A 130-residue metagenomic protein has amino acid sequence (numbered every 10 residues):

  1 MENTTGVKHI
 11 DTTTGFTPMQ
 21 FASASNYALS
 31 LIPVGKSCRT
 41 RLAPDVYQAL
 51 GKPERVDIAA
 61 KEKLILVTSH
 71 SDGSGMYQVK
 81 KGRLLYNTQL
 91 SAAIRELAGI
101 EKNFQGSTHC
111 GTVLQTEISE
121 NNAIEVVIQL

Functional and structural regions predicted by a protein language model:
M1-V34, K52-Q78, G106-L130: Long, compositionally biased stretches
S37-G51, Y86-E101: Short beta-strand-centered segments at strand-helix junctions
G75-K81, L85, G99: Short, positively charged interaction helices/loops
